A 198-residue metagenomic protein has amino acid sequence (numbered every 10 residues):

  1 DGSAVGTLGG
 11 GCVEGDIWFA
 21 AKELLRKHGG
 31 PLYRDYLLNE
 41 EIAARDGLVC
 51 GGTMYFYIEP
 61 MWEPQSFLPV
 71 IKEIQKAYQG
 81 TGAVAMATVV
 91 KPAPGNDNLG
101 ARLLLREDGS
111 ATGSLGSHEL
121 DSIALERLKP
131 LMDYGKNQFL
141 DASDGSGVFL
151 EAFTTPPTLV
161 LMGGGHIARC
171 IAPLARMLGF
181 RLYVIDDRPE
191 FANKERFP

Functional and structural regions predicted by a protein language model:
D1-D187, F191-F197: Segments forming oxygen-rich coordination pockets for charged ligands
